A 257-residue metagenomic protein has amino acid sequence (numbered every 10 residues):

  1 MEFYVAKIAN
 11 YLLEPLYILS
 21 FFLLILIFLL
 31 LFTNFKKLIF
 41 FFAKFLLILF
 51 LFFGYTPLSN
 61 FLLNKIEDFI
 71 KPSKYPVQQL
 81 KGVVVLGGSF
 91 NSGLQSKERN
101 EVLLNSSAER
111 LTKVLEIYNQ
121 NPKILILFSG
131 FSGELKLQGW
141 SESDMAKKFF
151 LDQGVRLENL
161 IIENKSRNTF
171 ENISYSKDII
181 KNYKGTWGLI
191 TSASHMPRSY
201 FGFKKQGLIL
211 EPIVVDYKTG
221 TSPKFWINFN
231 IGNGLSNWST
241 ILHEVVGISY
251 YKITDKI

Functional and structural regions predicted by a protein language model:
M1-A9, L58, L62-I66, W238 (+2 more regions): Hydrophobic alpha-helical segments of integral membrane proteins, encompassing both true transmembrane helices
M1-L31: Membrane-embedded alpha-helical segments of integral membrane proteins
Y4, S106-E109, N168, N237 (+1 more regions): Soluble or luminal CAZymes and related metallo-dependent hydrolases
V5, I18-I25, F42-F52, L242 (+1 more regions): Lipid-exposed faces of alpha-helical membrane segments in multi-pass integral membrane proteins
I27-L30, G54, Y251: Structural signal for membrane-spanning alpha-helices in multi-pass inner-membrane proteins, emphasizing helix cores
L30-F40: Membrane-interface helix-boundary motifs at transmembrane edges
L47, F52, T56-G232: A structural signal for short, hydrophobic/glycine-enriched beta-strand patches
Y217, T221-F229, S236-I257: Extracytoplasmic/luminal low-complexity segments enriched in Pro/Gly and acidic/polar residues that act as flexible
